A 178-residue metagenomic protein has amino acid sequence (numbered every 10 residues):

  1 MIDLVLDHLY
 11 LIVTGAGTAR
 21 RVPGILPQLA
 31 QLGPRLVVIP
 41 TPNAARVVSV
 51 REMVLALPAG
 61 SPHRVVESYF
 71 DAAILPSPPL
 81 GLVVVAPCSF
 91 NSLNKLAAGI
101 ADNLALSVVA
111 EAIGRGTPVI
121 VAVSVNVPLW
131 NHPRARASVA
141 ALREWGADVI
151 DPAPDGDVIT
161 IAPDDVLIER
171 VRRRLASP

Functional and structural regions predicted by a protein language model:
M1-P178: A cross-family phosphate/adenosyl-ligand binding-site feature
